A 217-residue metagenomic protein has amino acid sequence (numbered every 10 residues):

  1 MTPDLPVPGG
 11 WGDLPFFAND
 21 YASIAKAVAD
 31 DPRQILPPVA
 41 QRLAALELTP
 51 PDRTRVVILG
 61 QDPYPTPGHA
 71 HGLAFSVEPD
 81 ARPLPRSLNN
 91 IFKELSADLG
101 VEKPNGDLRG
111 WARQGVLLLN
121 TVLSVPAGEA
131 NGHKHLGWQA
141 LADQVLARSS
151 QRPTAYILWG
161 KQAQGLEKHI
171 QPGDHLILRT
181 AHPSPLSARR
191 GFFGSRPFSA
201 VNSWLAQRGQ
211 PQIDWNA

Functional and structural regions predicted by a protein language model:
T2-P15: Generic N-terminal amphipathic, Lys/Arg-enriched alpha-helix
G12-L158, Q162-G165, I170, L176-R179 (+3 more regions): A polyanion-binding, active-site-adjacent surface
